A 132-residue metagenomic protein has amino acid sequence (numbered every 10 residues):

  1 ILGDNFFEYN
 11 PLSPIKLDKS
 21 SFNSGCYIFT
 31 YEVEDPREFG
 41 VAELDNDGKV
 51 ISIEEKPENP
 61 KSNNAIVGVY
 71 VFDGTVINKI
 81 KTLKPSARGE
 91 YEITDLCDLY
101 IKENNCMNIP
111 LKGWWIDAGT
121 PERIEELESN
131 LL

Functional and structural regions predicted by a protein language model:
I1-N46, F72, K81-T82: Conserved beta-loop-beta/alpha segment of the NTase-like Rossmann-fold superfamily that binds/positions NTPs
D18, K49-L132: Catalytic-core segments of class I nucleotidyltransferases/pyrophosphorylases that form NMP-activated intermediates
